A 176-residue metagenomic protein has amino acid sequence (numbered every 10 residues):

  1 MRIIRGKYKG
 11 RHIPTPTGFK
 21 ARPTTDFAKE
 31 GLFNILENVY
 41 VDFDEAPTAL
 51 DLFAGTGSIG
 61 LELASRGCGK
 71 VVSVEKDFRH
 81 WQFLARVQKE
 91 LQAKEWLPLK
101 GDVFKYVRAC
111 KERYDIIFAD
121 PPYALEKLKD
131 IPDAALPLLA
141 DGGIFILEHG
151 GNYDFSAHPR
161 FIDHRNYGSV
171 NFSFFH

Functional and structural regions predicted by a protein language model:
M1-H176: Class I S-adenosyl-L-methionine-dependent methyltransferase catalytic core
